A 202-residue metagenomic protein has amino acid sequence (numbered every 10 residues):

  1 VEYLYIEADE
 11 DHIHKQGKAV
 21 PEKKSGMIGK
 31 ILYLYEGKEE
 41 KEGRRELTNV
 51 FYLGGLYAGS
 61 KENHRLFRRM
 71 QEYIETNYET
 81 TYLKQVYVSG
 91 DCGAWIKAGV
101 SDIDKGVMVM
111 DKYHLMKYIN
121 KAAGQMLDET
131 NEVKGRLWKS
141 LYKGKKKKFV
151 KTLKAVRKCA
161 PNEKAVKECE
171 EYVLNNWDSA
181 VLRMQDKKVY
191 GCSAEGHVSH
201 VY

Functional and structural regions predicted by a protein language model:
V1-Y202: Catalytic center-proximal scaffold of phosphoryl-transfer enzymes
